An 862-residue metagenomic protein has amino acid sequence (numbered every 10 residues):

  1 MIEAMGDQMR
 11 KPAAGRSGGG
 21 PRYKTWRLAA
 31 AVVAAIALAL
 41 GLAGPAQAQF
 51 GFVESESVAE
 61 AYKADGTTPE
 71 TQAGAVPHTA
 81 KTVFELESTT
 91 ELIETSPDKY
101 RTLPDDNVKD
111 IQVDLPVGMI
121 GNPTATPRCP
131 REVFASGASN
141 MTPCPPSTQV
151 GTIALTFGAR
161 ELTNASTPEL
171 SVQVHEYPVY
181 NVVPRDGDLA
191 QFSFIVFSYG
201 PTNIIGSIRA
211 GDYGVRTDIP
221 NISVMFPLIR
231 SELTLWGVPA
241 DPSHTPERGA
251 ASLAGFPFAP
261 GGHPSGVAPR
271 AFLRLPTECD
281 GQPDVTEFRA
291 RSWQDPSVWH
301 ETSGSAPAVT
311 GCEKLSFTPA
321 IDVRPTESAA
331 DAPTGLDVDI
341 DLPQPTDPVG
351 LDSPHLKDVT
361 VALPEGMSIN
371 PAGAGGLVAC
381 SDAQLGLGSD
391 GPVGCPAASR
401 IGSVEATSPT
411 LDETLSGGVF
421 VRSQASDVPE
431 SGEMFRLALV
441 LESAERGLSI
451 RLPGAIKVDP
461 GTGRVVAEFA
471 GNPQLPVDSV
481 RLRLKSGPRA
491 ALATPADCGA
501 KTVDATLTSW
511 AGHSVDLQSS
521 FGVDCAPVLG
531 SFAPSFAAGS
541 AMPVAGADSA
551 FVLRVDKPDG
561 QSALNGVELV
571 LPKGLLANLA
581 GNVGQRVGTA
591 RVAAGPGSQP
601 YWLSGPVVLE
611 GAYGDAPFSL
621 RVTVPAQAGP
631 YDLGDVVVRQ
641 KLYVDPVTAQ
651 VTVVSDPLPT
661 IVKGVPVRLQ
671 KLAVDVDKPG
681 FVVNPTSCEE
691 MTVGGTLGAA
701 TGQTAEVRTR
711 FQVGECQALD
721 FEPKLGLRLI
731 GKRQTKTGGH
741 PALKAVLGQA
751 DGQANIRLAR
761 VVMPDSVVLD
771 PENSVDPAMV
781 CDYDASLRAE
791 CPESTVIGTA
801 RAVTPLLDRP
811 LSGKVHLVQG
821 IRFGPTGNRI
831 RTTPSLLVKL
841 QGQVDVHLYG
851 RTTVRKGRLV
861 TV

Functional and structural regions predicted by a protein language model:
M1-T25: N-terminal secretory signal peptides that target proteins for export/translocation
A29-G41: Bacterial N-terminal signal peptides
L40, G44-A48: N-terminal type II signal-anchor transmembrane helix that functions as the membrane-insertion/stop-transfer segment
Q47-V862: Ser/Thr/Pro/Gly-rich, low-complexity intrinsically disordered stalk/linker tracts of secreted and surface-exposed
